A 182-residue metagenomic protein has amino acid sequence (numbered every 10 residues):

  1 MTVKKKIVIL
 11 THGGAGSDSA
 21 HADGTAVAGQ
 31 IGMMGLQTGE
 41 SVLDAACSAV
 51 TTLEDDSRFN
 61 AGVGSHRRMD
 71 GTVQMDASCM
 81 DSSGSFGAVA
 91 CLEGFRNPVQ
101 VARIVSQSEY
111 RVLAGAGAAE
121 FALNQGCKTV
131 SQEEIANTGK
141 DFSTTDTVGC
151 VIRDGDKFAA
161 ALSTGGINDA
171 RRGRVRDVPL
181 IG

Functional and structural regions predicted by a protein language model:
M1-G182: Alpha/propeptide regions of enzymes that mature by internal proteolysis
